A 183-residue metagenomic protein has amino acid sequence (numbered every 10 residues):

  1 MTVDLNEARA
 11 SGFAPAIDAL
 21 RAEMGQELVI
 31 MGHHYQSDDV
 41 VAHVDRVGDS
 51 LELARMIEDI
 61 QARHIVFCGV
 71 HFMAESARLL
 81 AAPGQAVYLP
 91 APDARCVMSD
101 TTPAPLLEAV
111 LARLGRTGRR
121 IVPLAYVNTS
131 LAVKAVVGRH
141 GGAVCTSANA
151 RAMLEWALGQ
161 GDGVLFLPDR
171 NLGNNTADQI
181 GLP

Functional and structural regions predicted by a protein language model:
M1-P183: Active-site loop-to-helix "anion-binding N-cap" substructures in soluble metabolic enzymes
